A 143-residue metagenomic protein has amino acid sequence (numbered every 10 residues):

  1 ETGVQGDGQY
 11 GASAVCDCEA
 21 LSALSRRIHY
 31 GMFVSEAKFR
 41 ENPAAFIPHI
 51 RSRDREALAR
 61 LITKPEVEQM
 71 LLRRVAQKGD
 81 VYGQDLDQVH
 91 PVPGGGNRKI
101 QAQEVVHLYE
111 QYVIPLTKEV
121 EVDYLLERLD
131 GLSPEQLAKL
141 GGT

Functional and structural regions predicted by a protein language model:
E1-G142: Extended amphipathic alpha-helical regions
